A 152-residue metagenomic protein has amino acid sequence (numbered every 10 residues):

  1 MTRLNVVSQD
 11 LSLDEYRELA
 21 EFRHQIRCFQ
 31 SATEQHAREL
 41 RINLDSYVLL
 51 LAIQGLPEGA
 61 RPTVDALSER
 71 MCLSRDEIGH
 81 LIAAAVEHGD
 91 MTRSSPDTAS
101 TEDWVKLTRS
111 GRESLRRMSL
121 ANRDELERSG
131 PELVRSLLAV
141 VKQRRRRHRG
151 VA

Functional and structural regions predicted by a protein language model:
M1-L11, L120, D124, E132-A152: C-terminal regulatory/oligomerization modules of transcriptional regulators
M1-L40, H88-D90, A152: N-terminal leader segment of winged-helix/HTH proteins
D14, D45-V48, S110: N-terminal positioning helix adjacent to the helix-turn-helix/winged-helix DNA-binding module
E21, V48-A52, E113: Pre-recognition alpha-helix immediately N-terminal to the DNA-recognition helix within helix-turn-helix or winged-helix
S31-S74: N-terminal helix-turn-helix DNA-binding core of bacterial DNA-binding proteins
L50, L67, L81-H88: Basic amphipathic alpha-helical segments that dock to polyanions
S74-E77, L81: Residues within the DNA-recognition helix of helix-turn-helix
A83-V141: Charged, amphipathic alpha-helical coiled-coil/dimerization segments
